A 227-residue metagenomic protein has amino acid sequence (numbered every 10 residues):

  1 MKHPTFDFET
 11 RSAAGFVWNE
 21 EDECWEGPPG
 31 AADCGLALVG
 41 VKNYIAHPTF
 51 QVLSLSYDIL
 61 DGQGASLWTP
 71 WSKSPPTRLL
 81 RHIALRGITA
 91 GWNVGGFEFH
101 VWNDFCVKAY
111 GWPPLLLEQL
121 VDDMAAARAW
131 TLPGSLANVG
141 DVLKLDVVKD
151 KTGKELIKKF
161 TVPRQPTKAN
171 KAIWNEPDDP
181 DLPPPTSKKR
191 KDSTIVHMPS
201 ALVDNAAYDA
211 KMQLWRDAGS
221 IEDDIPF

Functional and structural regions predicted by a protein language model:
M1-G35: Long, highly charged low-complexity segments
H3-P4, D33-P226: Conserved DEDDh/DEDDy metal-dependent 3′-5′ exonuclease domain
